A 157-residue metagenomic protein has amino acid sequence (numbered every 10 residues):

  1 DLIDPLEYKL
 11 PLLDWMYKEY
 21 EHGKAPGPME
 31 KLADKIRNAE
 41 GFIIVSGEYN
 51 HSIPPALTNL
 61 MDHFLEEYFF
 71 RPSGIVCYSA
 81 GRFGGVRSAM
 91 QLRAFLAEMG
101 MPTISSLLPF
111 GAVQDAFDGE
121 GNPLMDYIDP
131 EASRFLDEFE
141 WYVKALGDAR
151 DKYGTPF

Functional and structural regions predicted by a protein language model:
D1-N59, E66, N122-F157: N-terminal beta1-alpha1-beta2 submodule of the flavodoxin-like/Rossmannoid cofactor-binding fold
E7, I43, D62, P102-I104 (+1 more regions): A generic, residue-level signal for flexible/boundary positions that often mark functional hotspots
K9-P11, R82, A116: Flexible, glycine-rich phosphate/dinucleotide-binding loops and adjacent beta-alpha linkers at cofactor/substrate
K24, F64-Y68, A80, G84: Short coil/turn residues that cap or connect secondary-structure elements
N59-E67, A94-E98: A glycine- and small-aliphatic-rich helix-loop capping segment at beta-alpha/alpha-beta transitions that lines
P72-Q114, L124-P130: Short, glycine-/small-residue-rich phosphate/pyrophosphate-handling segment
